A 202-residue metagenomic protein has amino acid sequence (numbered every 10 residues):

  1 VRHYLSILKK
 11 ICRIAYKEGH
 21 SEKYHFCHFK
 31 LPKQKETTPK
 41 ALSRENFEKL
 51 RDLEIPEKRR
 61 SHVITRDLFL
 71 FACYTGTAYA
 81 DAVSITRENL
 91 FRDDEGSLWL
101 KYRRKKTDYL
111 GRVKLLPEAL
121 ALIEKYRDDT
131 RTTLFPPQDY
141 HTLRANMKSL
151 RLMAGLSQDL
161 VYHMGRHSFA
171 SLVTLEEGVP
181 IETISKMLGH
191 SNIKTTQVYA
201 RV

Functional and structural regions predicted by a protein language model:
R2-Y4, K17-Y79, V83, E177: Basic, Lys/Arg- and aromatic-enriched nucleic-acid-binding interface segment
H3, K9, I64, T77-A78 (+4 more regions): Short, cationic motifs built from Arg/Lys/His that form the positively charged side of catalytic pockets
H3, V63-R66, Q138-H141, S157-E177 (+1 more regions): Short basic/aromatic active-site micro-motif
K9-C12, Y16: C-terminal flanking helix
H28-L31, T37-K40, R44-N46, T75 (+1 more regions): Conserved tyrosine-mediated DNA breakage-rejoining catalytic core shared by Y-recombinases
A41, R104-D108, L188-V202: Catalytic-site neighborhood detector that most strongly recognizes the C-terminal catalytic loop/helix of tyrosine
L70, Y74, A80-D81, S149 (+3 more regions): C-terminal catalytic core of tyrosine-transesterase DNA break-rejoin enzymes
L116-Q158: Active-site/catalytic core of tyrosine-dependent DNA strand-transfer enzymes
